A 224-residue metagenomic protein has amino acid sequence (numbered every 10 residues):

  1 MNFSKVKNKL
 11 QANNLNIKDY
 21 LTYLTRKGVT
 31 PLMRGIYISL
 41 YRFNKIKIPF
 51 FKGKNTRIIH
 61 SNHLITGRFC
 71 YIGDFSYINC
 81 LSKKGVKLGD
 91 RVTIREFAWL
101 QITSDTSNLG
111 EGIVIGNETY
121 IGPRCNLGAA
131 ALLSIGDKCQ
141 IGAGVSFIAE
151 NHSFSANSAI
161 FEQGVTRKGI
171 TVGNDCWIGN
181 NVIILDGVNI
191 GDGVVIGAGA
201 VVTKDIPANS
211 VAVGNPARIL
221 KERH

Functional and structural regions predicted by a protein language model:
M1-I148, G173-N174, A208, A217-H224: Domain-scale signature associated with acetyltransferase and cell-envelope carbohydrate enzymes
L133-H224: Glycine-rich hexapeptide-repeat left-handed beta-helix
